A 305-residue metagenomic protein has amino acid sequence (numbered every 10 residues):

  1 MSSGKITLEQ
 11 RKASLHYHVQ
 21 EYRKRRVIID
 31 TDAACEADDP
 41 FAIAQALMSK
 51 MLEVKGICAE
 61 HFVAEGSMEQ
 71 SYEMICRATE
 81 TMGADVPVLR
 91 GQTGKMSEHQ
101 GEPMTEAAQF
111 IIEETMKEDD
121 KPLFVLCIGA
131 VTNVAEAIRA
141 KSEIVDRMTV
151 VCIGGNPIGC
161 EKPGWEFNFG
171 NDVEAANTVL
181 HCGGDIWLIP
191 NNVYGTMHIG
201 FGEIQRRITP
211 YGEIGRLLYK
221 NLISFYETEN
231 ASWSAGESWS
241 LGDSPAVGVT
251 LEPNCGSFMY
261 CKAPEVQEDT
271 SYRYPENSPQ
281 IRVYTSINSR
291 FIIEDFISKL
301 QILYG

Functional and structural regions predicted by a protein language model:
M1-G305: N-terminal acidic, glycine/proline-rich low-complexity segments
